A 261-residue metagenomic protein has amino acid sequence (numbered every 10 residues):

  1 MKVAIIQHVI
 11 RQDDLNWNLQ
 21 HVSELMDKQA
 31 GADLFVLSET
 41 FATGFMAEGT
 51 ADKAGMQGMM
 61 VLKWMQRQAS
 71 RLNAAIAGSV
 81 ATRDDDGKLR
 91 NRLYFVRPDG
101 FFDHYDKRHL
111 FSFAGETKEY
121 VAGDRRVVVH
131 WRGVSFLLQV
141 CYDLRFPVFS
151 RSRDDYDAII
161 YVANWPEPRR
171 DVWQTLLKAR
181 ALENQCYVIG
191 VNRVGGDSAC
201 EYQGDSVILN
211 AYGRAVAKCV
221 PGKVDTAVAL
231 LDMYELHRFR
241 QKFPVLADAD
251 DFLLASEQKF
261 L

Functional and structural regions predicted by a protein language model:
M1-I5: Extreme N-terminal starter segment of soluble prokaryotic enzymes
Q7-D13: Short polar catalytic/cofactor-binding loops
L15, S23-P98, E167-C186: Cys-nucleophile CN-hydrolase/nitrilase-fold catalytic domain and related Cys-dependent amidase chemistry that acts on
T43, T50, Y94, Y105-F111 (+2 more regions): Short beta->alpha transition motifs characteristic of CBS
V61-A77, R145-T226: CN hydrolase (nitrilase-like) catalytic-core segments centered on the catalytic cysteine and neighboring Lys/Glu
D84-D154, P168-T175, R238-V245, A255: Active-site catalytic loop in hydrolytic enzyme cores
V128-H130, R193-L261: C-terminal beta-strand edge segments of enzyme domains
